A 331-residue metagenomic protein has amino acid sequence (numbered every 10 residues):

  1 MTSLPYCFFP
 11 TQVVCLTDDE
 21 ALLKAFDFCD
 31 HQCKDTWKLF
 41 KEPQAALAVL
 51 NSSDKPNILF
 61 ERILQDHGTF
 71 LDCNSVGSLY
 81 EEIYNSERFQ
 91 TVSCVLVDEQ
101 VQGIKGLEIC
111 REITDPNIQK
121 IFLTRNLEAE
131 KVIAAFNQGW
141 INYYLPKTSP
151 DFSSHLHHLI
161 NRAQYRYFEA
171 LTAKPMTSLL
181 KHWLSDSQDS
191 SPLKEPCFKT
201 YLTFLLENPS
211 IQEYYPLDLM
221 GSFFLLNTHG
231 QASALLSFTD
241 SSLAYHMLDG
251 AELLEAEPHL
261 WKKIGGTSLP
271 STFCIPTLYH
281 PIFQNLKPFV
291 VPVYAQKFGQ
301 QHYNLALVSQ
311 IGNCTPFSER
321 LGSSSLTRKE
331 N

Functional and structural regions predicted by a protein language model:
S3-H31, W37-P56, V95: Conserved acidic segment of CheY-like receiver
D19-L23, Q44-A45, E99-K105, P150-D151 (+3 more regions): Short acidic, S/G/P-rich loop/turn micro-motifs used as interaction or catalytic elements
P43, L47-R111: Conserved phosphotransfer microenvironments
S53, S154-L171, S178-D189, N208: Receiver (REC) domain switch/output surface
V95, K120, Y143-Y144: Two-component signal transduction core modules
I104, E108, N126-L145: Alpha4 helix (beta4-alpha4-beta5 surface) of REC/receiver domains from two-component response regulators
P175-N331: C-terminal output/effector regions of signal-responsive regulators
